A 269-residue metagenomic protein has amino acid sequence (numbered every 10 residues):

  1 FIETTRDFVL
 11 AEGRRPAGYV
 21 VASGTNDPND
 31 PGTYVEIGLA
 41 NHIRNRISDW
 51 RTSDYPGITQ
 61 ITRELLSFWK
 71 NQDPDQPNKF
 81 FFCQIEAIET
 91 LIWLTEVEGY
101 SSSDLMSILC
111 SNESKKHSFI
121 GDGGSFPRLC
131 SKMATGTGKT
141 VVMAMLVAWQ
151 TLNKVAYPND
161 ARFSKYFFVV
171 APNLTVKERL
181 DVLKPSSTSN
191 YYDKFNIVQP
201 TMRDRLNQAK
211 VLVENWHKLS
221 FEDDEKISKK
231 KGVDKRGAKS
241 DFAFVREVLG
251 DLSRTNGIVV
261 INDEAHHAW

Functional and structural regions predicted by a protein language model:
F1-W269: RecA-like P-loop NTPase motor core of helicase/translocase proteins
